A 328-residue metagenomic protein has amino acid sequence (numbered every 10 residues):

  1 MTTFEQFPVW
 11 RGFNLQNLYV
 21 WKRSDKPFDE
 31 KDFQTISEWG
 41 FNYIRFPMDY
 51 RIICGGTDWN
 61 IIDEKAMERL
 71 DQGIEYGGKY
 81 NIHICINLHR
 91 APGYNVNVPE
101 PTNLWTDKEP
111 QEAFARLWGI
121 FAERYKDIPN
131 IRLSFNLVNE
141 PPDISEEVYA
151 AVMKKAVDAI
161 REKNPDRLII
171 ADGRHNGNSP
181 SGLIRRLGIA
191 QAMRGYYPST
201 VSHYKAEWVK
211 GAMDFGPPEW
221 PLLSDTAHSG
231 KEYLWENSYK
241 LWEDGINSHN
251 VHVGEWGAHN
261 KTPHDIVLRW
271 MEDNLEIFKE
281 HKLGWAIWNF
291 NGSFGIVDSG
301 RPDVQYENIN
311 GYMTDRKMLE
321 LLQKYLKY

Functional and structural regions predicted by a protein language model:
M1-D25: Boundary/entry segment of secreted carbohydrate-active catalytic domains
D25-I44, W59-R90, N97-S134, V152-K163: An active-site-proximal structural segment forming one wall of the substrate-binding cleft that immediately precedes
F28-D49, W242-G245, L275-I277, H281-A286: Catalytic domains of carbohydrate-active enzymes, especially glycoside hydrolases
P47-D49, L88-G93, G173-H175, A286-G295: Short, solvent-exposed turn/loop segments enriched in Gly/Ser/Thr/Pro and often Arg
M48-I62: Glycine-rich, proline-tolerant flexible connector loops at the mouths of alpha/beta enzymes
T106-E232, E236-H259, E280-L283: Active-site region of glycoside hydrolase catalytic domains
P263-Y328: Aromatic-rich peripheral "rim/lid" segments of glycoside hydrolase catalytic domains that contact and position glycan
